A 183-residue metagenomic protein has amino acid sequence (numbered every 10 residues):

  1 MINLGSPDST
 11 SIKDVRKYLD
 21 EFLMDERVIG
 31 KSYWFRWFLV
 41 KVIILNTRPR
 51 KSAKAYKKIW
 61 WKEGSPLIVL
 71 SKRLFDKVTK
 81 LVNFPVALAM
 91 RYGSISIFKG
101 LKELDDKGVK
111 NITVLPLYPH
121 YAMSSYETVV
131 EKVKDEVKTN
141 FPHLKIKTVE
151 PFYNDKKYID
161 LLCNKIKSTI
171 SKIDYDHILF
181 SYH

Functional and structural regions predicted by a protein language model:
M1-Y182: Active-site-proximal alpha-helix that buttresses catalytic centers in soluble enzyme cores
